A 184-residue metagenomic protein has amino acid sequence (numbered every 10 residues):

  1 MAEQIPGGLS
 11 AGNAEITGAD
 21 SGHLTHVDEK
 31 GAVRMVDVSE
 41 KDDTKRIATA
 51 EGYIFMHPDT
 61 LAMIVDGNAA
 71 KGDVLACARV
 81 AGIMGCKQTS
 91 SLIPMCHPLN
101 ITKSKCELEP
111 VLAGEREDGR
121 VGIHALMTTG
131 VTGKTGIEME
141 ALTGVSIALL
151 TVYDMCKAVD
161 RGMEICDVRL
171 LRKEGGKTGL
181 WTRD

Functional and structural regions predicted by a protein language model:
A2-L75, V80-H97, T102-D184: C-terminal binding/interaction regions
